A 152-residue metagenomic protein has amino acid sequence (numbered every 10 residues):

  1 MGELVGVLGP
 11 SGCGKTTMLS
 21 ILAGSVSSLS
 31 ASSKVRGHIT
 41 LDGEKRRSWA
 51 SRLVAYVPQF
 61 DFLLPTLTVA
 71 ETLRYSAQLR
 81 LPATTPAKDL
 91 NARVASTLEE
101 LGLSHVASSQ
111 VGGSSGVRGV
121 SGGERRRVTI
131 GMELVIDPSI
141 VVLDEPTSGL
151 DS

Functional and structural regions predicted by a protein language model:
L8-S11: The feature captures the beta-strand-to-loop junction immediately N-terminal to the Walker
L22-G24: Helix-to-loop junction immediately C-terminal to a conserved catalytic motif
L41-A55: ABC ATPase NBD coupling module
Y56, F60, P65-P82, R93: Q-loop/switch helix immediately C-terminal to the Walker
R74, D89-S109: Conserved ABC ATPase "signature" region
I130-G131: Hydrophobic anchor residue at the start of the ABC signature
L134-S139: A short, proline-enriched helix->beta-strand linker immediately N-terminal to the Walker B motif in ABC-type P-loop
V141-E145: Catalytic Walker B motif of ABC-type/P-loop ATPase nucleotide-binding domains
